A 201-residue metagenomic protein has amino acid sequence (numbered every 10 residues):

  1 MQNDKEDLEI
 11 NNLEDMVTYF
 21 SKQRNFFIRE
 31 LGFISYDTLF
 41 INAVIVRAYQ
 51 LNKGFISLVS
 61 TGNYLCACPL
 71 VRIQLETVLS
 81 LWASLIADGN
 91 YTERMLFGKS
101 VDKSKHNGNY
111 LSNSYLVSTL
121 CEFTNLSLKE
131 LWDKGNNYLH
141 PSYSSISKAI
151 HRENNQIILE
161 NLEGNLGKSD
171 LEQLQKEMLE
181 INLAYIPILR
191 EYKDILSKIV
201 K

Functional and structural regions predicted by a protein language model:
M1-G32, M95-K201: Long, charged low-complexity segments
K22-L58, S100-K103: Short, contiguous, well-structured surface segments enriched in hydrophobic/aromatic residues
I34, T38-I41, I45, S57-P69 (+1 more regions): Short, charged/polar micro-motifs that form catalytic or ligand-binding hotspots
I45-I86: Short, hydrophobic, well-ordered secondary-structure elements
C66-L70, L85-S100, K148-I150: Short acidic alpha-helical/loop segments enriched in Asp/Glu that coordinate divalent cations
